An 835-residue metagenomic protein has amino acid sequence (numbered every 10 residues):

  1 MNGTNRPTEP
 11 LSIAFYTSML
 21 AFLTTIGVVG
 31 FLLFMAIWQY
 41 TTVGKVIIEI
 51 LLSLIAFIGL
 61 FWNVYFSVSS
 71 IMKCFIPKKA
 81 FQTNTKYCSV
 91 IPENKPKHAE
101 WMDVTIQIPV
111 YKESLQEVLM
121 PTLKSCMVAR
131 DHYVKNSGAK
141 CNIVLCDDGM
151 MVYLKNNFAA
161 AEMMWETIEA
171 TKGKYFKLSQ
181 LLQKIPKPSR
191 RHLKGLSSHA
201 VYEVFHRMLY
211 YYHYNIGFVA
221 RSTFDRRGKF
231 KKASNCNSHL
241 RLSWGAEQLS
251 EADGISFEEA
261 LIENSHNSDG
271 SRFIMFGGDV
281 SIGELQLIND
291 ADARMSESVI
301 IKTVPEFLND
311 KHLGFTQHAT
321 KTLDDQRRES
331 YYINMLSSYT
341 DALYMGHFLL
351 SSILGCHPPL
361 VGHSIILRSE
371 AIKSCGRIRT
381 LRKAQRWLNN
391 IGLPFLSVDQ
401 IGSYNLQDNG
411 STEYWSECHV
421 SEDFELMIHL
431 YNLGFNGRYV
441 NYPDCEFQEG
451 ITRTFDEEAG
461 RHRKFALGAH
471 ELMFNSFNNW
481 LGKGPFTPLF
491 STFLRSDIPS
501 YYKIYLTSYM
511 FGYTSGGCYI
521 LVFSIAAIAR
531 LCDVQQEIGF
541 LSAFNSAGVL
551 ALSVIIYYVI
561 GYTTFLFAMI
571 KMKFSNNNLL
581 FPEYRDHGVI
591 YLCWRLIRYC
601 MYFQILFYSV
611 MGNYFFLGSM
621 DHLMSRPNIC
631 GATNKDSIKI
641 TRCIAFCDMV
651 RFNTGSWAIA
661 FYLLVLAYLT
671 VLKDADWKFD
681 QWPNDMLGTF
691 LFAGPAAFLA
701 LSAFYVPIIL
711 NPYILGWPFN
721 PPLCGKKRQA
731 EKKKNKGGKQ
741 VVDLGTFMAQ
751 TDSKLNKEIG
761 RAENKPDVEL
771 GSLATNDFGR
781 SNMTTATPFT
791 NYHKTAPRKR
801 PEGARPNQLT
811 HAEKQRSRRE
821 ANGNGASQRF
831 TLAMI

Functional and structural regions predicted by a protein language model:
M1-S89: Hydrophobic transmembrane helical bundles of polytopic secretory-pathway membrane proteins
N2-F22, Q107-L119, F486-S515, C593-I597 (+1 more regions): Loop-to-transmembrane boundary segments
V29-L52, Y505-L623, D648-K733, G738-A749: Membrane-embedded multi-pass helical conduit in multi-pass membrane proteins, especially envelope-biosynthetic
F61, Y65-R495: Internal catalytic domains of large membrane-associated glycosyltransferases
V90-V134, L145, F603-Y614, V741-G760 (+2 more regions): Acidic, Ser/Thr-rich low-complexity segments on the non-lumenal side of membrane proteins
N136, N613-T641: Membrane-interface alpha-helices
S137, C146-F158, E162, N634-W682: A membrane-cytosol interface segment of integral membrane proteins
R190-K194, K734-I835: Intrinsically disordered, low-complexity cytosolic terminal tails
